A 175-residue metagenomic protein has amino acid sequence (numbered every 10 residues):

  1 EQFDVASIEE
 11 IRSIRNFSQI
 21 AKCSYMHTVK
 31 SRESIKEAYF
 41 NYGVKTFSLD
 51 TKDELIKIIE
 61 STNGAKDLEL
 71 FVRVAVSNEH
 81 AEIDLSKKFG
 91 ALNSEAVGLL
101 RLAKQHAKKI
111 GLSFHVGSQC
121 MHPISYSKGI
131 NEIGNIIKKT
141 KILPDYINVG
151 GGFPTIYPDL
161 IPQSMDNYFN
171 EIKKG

Functional and structural regions predicted by a protein language model:
E1-Y146: Active-site-proximal beta-alpha core segment in soluble small-molecule metabolic enzymes
K128-G175: Acidic, glycine-rich loop-and-beta core segments that form the ion-binding/anion-interacting portion of active sites
